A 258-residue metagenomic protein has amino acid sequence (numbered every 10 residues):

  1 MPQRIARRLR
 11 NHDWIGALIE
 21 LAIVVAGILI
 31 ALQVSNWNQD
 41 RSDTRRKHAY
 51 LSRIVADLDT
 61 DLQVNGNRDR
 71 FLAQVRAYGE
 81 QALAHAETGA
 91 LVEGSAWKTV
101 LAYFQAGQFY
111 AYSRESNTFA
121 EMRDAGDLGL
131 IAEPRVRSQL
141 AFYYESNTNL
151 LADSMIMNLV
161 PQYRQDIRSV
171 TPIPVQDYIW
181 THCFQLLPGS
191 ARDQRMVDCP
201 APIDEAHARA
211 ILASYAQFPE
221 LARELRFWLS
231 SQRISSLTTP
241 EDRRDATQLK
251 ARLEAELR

Functional and structural regions predicted by a protein language model:
M1-I15, L29, N36-R258: Long, hydrophobic alpha-helical segments that serve as membrane-spanning/inserting helices
L18-Q33: Hydrophobic membrane-insertion alpha-helices, especially the h-region of bacterial N-terminal signal peptides
